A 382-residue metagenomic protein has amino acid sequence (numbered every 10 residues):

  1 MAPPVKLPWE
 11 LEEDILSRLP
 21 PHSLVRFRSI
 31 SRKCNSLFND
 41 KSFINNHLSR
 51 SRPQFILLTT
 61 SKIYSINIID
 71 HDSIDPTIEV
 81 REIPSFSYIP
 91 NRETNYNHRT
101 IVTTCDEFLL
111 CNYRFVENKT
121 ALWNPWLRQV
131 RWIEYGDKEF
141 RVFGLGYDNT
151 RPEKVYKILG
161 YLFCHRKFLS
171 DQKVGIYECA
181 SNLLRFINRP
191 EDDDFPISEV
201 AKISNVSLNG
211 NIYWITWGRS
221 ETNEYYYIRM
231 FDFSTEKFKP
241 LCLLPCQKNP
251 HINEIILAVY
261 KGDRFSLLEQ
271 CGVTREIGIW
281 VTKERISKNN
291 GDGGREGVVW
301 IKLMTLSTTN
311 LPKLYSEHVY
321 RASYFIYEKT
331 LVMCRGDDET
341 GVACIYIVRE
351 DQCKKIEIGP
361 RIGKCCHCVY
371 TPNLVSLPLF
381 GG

Functional and structural regions predicted by a protein language model:
M1-G382: N-terminal entry/capping and adjacent linker segments that precede and initiate structured domains
